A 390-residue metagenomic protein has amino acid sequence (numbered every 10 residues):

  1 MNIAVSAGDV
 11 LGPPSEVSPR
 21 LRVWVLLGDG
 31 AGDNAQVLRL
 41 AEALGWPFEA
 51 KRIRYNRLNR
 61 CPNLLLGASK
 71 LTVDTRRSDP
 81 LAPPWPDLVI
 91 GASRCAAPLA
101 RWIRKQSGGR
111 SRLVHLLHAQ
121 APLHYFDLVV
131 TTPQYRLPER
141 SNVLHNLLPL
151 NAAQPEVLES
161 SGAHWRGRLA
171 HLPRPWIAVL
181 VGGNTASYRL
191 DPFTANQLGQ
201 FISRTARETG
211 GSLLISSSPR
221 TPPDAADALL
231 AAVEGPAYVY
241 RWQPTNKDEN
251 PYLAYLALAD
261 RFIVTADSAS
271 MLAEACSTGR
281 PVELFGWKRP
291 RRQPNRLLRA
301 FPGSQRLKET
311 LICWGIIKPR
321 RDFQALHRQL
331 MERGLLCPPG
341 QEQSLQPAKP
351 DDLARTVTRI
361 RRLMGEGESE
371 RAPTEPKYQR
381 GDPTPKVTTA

Functional and structural regions predicted by a protein language model:
A4, G8-D9, P13, I53-W85 (+4 more regions): Alpha-helical membrane-targeting segments
L21-R22, P173-A178, S212: Charged active-site motifs of nucleotide-sugar-dependent glycosyltransferases
V25-L26, G30-N151, L272: Active-site and donor-binding regions of nucleotide-sugar-utilizing enzymes
H124-T194, P350-L353: A nucleotide-sugar donor-handling region in carbohydrate enzymes
N184-S217: Conserved catalytic-core segment of nucleotide-activated headgroup transferases in glycan assembly
L229-M271: Donor nucleotide-activated moiety binding/catalytic core segment of transferases that use nucleotide-activated donors
G279-V282: Structural loop-to-beta junction motif characteristic of Rossmann-like glycosyltransferase folds
S304-R380, T389-A390: Leloir-type glycosyltransferase catalytic cores
